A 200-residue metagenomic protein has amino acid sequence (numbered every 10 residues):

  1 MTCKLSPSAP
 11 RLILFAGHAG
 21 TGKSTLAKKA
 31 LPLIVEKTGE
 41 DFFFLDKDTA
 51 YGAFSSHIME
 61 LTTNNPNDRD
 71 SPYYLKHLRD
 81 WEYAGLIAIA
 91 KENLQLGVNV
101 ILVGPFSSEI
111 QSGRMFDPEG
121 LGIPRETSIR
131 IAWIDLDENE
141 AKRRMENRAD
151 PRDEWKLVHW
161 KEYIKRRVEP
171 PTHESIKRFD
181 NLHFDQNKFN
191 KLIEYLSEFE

Functional and structural regions predicted by a protein language model:
F15: Hydrophobic anchor at the beta1->P-loop junction of P-loop NTPases
H18-A19: The conserved Walker
S24: Walker A/P-loop
L31-W81: Conserved substrate/cofactor phosphate-moiety recognition/catalytic segment in nucleotide-dependent phosphotransferases
Y74-R125: Glycine-rich phosphate-binding loop used to anchor ATP phosphates in small-molecule kinases, encompassing both
P124-M145: Conserved phosphate-donor/acceptor-positioning beta-strand/loop module used by diverse small-molecule
E146-L192, E200: Small-molecule kinase domains that catalyze NTP-dependent phosphoryl transfer to phosphate-bearing small molecules
